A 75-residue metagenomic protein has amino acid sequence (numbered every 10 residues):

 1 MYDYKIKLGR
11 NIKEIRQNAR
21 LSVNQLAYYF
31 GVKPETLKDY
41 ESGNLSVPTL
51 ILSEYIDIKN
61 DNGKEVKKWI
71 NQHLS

Functional and structural regions predicted by a protein language model:
M1-N18: A short, Lys/Arg-rich alpha-helix, primarily the initiator
R16, A27, I56: The alpha-helix within a helix-turn-helix
R20-K38: Short alpha-helical DNA-recognition segment
P48-W69: DNA major-groove recognition helix of helix-turn-helix/homeodomain DNA-binding modules
N71-S75: Short acidic DE-rich linear segments
